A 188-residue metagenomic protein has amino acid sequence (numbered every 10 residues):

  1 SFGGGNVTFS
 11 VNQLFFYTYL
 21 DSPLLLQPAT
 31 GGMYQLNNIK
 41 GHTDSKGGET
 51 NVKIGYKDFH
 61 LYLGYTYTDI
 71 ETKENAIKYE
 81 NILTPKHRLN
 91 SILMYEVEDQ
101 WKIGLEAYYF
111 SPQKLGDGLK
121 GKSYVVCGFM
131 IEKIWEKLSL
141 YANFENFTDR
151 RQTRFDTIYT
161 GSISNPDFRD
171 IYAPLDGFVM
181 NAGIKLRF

Functional and structural regions predicted by a protein language model:
G5-D21, A29, N38-L115, K185-R187: Gram-negative outer-membrane beta-barrel transporters
V7, H42-D44, P85, S123-V125 (+2 more regions): Residue-level preference for beta-strand/loop junctions
D21, K133-F188: C-terminal beta-signal and adjacent terminal beta-strands/loops of Gram-negative outer-membrane beta-barrel proteins
Q27-L36, I77-P85, S111, G121-Y124 (+1 more regions): Flexible, surface-exposed loop regions and adjacent strand-edge segments of Gram-negative outer-membrane beta-barrel
G55, V97, G121, I134-W135: Structural motif
V126-M130: Short glycine-rich, acidic/polar surface loops and turns
